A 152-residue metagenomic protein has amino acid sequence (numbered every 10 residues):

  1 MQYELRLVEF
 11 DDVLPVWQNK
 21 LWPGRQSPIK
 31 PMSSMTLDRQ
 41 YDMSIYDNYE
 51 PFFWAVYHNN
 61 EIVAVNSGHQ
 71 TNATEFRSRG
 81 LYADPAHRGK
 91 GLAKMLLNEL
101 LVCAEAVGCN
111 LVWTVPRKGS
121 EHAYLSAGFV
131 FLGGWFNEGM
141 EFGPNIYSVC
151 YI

Functional and structural regions predicted by a protein language model:
M1-D11, I152: Conserved N-terminal entry element of GNAT/NAT acetyltransferase domains
W17, Y124-L125, F129: Conserved active-site tyrosine of GNAT-family acetyltransferases
W17-F53, Y57-H58: Active-site rim helix/loop that mediates acceptor-substrate recognition in acyltransferases
A55, E61-H69, R77-Y82: Conserved beta-strand in the GNAT
Q70-L81, R88, M140-E141: A conserved beta-turn-beta hairpin within the catalytic core of GNAT-like acetyltransferases that forms part
A83, G89-V102: Conserved acetyl-CoA-binding loop-helix of GNAT-fold acetyltransferases
A104-R117: Conserved GNAT acetyl-CoA-binding A-motif
W113-V115, V130-C150: Conserved catalytic-core motifs of GNAT/GCN5-like acyltransferases
